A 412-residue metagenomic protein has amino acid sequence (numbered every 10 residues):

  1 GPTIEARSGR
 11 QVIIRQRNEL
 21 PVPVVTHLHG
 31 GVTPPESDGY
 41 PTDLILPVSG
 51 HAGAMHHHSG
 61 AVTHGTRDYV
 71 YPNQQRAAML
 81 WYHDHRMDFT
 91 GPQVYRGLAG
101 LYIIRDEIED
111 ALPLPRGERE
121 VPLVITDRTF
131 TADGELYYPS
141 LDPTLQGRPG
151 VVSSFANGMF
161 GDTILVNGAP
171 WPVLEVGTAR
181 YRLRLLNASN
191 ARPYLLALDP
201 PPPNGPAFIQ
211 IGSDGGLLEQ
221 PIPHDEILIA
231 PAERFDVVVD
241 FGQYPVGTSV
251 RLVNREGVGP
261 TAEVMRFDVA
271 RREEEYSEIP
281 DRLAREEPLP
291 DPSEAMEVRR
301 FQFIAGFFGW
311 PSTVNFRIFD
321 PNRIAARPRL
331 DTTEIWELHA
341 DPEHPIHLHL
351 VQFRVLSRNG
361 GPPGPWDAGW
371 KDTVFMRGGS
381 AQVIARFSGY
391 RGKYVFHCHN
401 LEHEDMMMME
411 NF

Functional and structural regions predicted by a protein language model:
G1-R105, P113, R192-I227, S249-G259 (+3 more regions): Histidine- and aromatic-enriched segments that form or immediately flank copper-ligand environments
L20, G117-R119, G158-F160, N204 (+2 more regions): A short, polar/charged loop/turn motif at coil->beta-strand junctions and beta-hairpin connectors
P35-G50, T129, Y138-E287, P363: Histidine- and aromatic-rich segments of cupredoxin/plastocyanin-like copper-binding domains
M87-F89, E107-D110, P170-W171, D240: Short beta-turn/strand-loop junction motif enriched in small, turn-promoting residues
R105-V121, A270-M296: Low-complexity, Pro/Ser/Thr- and charge-rich linker/hinge segments at domain boundaries
V121-L145, L283-W310: Predominantly extracellular/luminal regions of secreted and cell-surface proteins, especially disulfide-bonded
L174-G177, R285-M296, F319-D320, A325-D331: Surface beta-strand/loop "capping" patches
